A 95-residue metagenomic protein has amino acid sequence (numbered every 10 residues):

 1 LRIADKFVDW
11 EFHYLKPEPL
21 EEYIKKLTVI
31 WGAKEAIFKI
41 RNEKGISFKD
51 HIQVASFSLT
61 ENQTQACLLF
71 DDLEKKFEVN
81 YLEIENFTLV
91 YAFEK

Functional and structural regions predicted by a protein language model:
L1-K95: Core catalytic alpha/beta fold that binds nucleotide/phospho-ligands
